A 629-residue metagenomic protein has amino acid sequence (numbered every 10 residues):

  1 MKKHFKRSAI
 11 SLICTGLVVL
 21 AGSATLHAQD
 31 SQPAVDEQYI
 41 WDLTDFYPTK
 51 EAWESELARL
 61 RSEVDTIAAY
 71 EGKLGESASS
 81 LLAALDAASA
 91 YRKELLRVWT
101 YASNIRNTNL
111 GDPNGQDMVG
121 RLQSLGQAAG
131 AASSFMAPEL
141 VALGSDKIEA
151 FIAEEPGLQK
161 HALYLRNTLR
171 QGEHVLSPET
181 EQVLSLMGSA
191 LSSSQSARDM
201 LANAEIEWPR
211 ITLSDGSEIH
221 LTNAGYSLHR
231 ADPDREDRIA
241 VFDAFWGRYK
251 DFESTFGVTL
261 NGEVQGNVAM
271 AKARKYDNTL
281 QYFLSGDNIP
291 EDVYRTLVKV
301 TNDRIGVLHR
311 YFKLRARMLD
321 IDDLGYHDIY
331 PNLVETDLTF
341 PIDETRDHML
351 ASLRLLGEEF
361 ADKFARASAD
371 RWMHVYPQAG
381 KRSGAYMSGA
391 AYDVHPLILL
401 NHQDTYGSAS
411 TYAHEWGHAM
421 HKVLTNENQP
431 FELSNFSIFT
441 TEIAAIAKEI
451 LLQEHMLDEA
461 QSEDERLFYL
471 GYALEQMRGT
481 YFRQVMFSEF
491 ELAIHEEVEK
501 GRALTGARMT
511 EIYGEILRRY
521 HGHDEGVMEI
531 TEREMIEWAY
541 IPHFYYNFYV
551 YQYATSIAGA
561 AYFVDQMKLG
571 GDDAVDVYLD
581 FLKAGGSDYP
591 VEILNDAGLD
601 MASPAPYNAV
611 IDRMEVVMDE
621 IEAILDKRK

Functional and structural regions predicted by a protein language model:
K2-I13: Bacterial N-terminal signal peptides that target proteins for export
S11-G22: Bacterial N-terminal signal peptides
Q29-E335, R346, L517, I624-K627: A well-structured
P33-V35, T44-P48, L140-L143, R166-V175 (+7 more regions): C-terminal, non-catalytic "cap/extension" segments appended to globular domains
K275, Q403-V423, A445, I450 (+2 more regions): Active-site recognition of the HExxH zinc-binding catalytic motif
L338-F340, D393-A413: Short pre-active-site segment immediately N-terminal to the catalytic Zn-binding motif
L338-F340, M373-V394: Catalytic zinc-binding patch centered on the HExxH motif and its immediate surroundings that defines zinc-dependent
N435-E465, A473-E475, G479, S556: Post-HExxH zinc-binding segment in Zn-dependent metallohydrolases
